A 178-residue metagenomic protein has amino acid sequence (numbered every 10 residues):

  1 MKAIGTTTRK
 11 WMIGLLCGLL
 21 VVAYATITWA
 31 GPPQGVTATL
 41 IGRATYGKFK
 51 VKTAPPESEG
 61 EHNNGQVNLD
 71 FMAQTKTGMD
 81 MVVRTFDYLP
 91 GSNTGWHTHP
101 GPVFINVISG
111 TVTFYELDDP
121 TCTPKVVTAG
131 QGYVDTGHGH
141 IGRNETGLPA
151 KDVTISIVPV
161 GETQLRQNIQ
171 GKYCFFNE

Functional and structural regions predicted by a protein language model:
I4-L15, V22-D80, P124-V126, N168-E178: A short, N-terminal "cap"/entry segment at the start of jelly-roll beta-barrel domains of the cupin/DSBH fold
G65-M72, M81-N106: Secreted/periplasmic proteins that engage bacterial cell-wall peptidoglycan
T75-G78, T98, N106, V126 (+1 more regions): Extracellular/periplasmic catalytic domains that process cell-envelope and extracellular macromolecules
V83-T85, F104, P124, G132 (+1 more regions): Conserved hydrophobic/aromatic beta-strand scaffold that supports enzyme active sites
Y88, L117-G137: Short acidic-glycine-tyrosine-enriched beta hairpin
N93-G95, T113, Q131-R143: Histidine-centered metal-chelating micro-motifs
H99-D119: Glycine- and acidic-residue-biased ligand/ion/polar-headgroup-sensing regions
T128, G137-L165: Ligand-binding loop in jelly-roll beta-barrel domains
